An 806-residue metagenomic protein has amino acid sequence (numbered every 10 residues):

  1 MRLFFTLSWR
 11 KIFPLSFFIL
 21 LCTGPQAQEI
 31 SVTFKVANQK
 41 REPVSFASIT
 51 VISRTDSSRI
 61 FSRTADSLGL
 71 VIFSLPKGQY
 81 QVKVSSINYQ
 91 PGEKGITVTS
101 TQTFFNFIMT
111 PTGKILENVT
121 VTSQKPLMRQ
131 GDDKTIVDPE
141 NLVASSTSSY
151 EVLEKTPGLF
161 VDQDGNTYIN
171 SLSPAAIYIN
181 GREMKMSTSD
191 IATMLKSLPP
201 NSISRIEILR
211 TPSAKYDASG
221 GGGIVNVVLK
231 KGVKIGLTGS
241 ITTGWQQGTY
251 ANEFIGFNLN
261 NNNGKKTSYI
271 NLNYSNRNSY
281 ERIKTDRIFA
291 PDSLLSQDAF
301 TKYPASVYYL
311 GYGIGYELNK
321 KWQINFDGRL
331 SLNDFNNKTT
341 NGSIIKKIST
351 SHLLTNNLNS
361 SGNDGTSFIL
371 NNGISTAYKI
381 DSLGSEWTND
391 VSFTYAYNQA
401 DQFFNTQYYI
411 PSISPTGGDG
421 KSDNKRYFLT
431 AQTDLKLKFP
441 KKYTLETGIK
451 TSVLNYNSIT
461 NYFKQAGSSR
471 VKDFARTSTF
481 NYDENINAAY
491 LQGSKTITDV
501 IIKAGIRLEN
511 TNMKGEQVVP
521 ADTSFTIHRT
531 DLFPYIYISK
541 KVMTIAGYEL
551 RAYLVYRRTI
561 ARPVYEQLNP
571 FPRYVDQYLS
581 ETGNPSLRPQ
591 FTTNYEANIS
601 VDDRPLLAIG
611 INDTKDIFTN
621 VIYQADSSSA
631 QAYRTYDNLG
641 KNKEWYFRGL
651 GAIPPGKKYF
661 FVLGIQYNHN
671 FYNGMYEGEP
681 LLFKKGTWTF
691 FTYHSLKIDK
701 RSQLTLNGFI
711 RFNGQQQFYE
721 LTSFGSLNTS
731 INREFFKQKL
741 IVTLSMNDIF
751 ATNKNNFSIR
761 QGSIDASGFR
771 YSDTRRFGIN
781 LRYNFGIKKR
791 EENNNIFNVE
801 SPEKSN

Functional and structural regions predicted by a protein language model:
S48-I52, S85-I87, T103-L142, D162-D164 (+3 more regions): Short, acidic, small-residue-rich periplasmic hinge/interaction motif at the N-terminus of Gram-negative outer-membrane
T55-L70: Short, acidic Ser/Thr/Gly-rich low-complexity loop/linker segments typical of extracellular and cell-surface proteins
S74, S149, K155, R182-R210: Short acidic/polar hinge/loop motifs at secondary-structure boundaries that mediate gating or recognition
F104-I108, S149-V152, I191-L195, E207-I208 (+2 more regions): N-terminal periplasmic accessory domains that precede and gate Gram-negative outer-membrane beta-barrel machines
I203, A218-V225, V233-I283, A305-Y308: Outer-membrane beta-barrel translocator/receptor signature
K266, Y309-N333, S361-E516, M543-E549 (+2 more regions): Face-selective signature of the C-terminal outer-membrane beta-barrel domain
D298, F428-Q432, D473-S478, R588 (+3 more regions): Outer membrane beta-barrel strand-and-loop segments of large Gram-negative receptors, especially TonB-dependent
S478-N485, I560-D613, R634-W645, S772-R775: Outer-membrane beta-barrel signature, preferentially recognizing the C-terminal barrel domain of Gram-negative
